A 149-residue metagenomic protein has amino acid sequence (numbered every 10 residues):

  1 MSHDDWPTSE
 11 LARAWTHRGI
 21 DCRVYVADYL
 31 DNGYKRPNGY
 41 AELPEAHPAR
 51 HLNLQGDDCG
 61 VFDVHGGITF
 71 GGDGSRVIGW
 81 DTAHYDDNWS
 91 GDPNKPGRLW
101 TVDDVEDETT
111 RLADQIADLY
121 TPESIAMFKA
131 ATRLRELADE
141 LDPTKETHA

Functional and structural regions predicted by a protein language model:
M1-S2, D139-A149: Short intrinsically disordered terminal tails
S2, T8-R23, R50-A126: Polybasic, proline/glycine-rich intrinsically disordered low-complexity segments
Y25-A27, E42-P44, D81-A83: Structured loops at beta-to-helix junctions and adjacent beta-edge loops in soluble globular domains
G33-P48: Acidic (Asp/Glu-rich) sequence patches and key acidic residues that form negatively charged surfaces used
A113, A117-Y120, R135, D142-K145: Generic secondary-structure transition motif, activating predominantly at the C-termini of alpha-helices
